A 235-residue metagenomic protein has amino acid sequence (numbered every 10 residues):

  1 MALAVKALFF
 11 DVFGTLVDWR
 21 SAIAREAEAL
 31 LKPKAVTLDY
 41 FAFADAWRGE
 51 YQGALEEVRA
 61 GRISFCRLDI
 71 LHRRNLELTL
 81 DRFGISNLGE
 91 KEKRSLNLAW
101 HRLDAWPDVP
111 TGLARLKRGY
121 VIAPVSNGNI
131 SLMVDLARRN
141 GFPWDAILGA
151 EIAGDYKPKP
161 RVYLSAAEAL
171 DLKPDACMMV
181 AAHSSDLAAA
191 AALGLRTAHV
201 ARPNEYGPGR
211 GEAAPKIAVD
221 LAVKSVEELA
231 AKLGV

Functional and structural regions predicted by a protein language model:
M1-L8, A114, V125-V235: Asp-based, Mg2+/Mn2+-dependent phosphohydrolase catalytic module
L3-P107: N-terminal helical cap/lid subdomain that shapes the substrate entry/recognition surface in HAD-like hydrolases
R20-S21, P110, K159-P160: Conserved strand-to-helix beginnings and helix N-cap segments that scaffold or border functional pockets
L30-K34, R82, G119, R139 (+1 more regions): Alpha-helical structural context
E50, R118-G119, A150: Structured helix-beta-strand junction loops
I70-N75, T111, R161, K224: Generic recognition of short, well-ordered alpha-helical interface segments
D108-G119: Catalytic-core regions built around general acid/base machinery
